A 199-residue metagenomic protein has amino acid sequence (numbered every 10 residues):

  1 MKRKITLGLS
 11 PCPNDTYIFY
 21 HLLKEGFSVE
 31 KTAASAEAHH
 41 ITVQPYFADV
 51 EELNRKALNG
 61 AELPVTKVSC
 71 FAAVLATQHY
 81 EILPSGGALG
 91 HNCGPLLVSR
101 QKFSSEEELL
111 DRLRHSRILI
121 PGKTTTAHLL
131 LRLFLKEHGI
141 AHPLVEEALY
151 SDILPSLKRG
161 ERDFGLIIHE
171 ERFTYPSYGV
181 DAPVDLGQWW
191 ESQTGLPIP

Functional and structural regions predicted by a protein language model:
M1-R3: Basic/polar N-terminal segments that are highly enriched at the extreme N-terminus, encompassing both cleavable
T6-L7, D15-A127, R132, E137 (+1 more regions): Short, glycine-/small- and polar/acidic-enriched structural segments that line small-molecule recognition paths
F47-D49, E146-L149: Short loop/edge segments at beta-strand edges and connector loops that shape dinucleotide/nucleotide cofactor-binding
K136-E147: A short alpha->loop->secondary-structure connector
L149-P199: Pocket-lining segment of extracytoplasmic ligand-binding domains
